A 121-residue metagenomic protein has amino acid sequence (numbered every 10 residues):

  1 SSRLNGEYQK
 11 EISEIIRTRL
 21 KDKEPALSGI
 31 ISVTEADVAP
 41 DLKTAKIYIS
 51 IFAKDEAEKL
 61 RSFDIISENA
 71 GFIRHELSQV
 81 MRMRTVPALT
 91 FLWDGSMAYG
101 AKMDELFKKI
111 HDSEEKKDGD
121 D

Functional and structural regions predicted by a protein language model:
S1-T44, S50-D121: Charge-rich, low-complexity N-terminal segments
